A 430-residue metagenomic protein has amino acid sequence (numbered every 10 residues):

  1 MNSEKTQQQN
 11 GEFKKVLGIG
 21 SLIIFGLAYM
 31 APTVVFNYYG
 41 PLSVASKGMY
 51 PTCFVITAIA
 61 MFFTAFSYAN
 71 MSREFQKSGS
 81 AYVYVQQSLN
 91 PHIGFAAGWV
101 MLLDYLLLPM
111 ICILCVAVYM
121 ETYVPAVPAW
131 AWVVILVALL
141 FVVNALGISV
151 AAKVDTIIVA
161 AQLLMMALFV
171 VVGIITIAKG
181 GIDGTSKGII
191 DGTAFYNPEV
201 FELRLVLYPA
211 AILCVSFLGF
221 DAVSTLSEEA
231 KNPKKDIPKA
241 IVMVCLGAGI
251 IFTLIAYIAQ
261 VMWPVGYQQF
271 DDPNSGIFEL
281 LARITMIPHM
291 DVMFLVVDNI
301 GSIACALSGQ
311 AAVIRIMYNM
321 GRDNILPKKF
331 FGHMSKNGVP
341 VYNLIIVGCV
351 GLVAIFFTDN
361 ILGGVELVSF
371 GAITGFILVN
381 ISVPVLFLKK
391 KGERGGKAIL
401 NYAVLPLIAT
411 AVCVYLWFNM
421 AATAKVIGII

Functional and structural regions predicted by a protein language model:
M1-G40, V44-M49, M61-F66, K77-S78: Membrane-interface "cap" regions at the ends of multi-pass membrane proteins
S3-E4, V83-S88, H92, C112-V133 (+6 more regions): Helix-loop-helix connectors at the membrane interface of multi-pass transporters/channels
S3-F13, S46-P51, Y68-F95, C115 (+4 more regions): Flexible loop linkers connecting adjacent transmembrane helices in multi-pass alpha-helical membrane transporters
Y38-V44, C53, F63-A145, V150 (+2 more regions): Hydrophobic transmembrane alpha-helices that form the core helical bundles of multi-pass secondary transporters
P51, P125-P128, A160-L295: Helix-loop-helix junctions that connect adjacent transmembrane segments in multi-pass membrane transporters
F54-I56, Y123-V150, Q162-F169, T185-G188 (+3 more regions): Transmembrane alpha-helical segments of multi-pass small-molecule transport proteins
V83, N90, T122, A210 (+2 more regions): TM-loop-TM module centered on a large, flexible mid-protein loop between adjacent transmembrane helices in multi-pass
I177, E366-A372, L400-I430: A generic transmembrane alpha-helix motif of multi-pass inner-membrane proteins
